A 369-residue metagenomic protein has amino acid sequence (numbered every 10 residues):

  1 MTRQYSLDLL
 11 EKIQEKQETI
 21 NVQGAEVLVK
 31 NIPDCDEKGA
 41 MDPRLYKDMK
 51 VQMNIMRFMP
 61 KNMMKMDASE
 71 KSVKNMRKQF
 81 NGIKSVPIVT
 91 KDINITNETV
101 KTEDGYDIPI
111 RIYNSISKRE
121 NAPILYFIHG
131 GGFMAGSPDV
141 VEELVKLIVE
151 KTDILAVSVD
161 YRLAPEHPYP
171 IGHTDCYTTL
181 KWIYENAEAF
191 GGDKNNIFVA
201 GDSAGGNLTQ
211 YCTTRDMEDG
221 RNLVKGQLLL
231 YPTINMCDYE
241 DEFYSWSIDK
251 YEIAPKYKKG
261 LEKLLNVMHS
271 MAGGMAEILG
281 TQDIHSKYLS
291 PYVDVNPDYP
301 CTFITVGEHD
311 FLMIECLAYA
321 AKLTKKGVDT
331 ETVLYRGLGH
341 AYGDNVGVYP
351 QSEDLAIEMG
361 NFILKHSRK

Functional and structural regions predicted by a protein language model:
M1-P87: N-terminal targeting or regulatory segments adjacent to alpha/beta-hydrolase or S9 domains
T2-M41, N94-K369: Alpha/beta-hydrolase superfamily serine-hydrolase fold, recognizing
I83-E98: A domain-start/cap signature at the N-terminus of enzymes
